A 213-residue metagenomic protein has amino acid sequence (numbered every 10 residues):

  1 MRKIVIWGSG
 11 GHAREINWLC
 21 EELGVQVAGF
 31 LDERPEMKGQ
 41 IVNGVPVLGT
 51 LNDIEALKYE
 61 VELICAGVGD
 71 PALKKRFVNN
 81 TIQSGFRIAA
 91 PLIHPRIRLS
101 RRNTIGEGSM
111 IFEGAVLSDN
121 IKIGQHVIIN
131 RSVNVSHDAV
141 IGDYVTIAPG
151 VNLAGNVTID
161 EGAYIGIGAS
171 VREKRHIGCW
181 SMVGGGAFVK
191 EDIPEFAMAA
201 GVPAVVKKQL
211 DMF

Functional and structural regions predicted by a protein language model:
M1-K3, L210-F213: Short, Lys/Arg-enriched, disordered terminal segments
M1-K58: Hydrophobic, well-ordered beta-alpha structural blocks that scaffold small-molecule cofactor pockets
R2-V5, V27-A28, E62-I64, I88 (+1 more regions): Short active-site oxyanion
S9, D32-E33, G69, H94 (+1 more regions): Cofactor-binding loop segments of dinucleotide-utilizing enzymes, especially the Rossmann-like FAD- and NAD(P)+-binding
H12, L73, V189: Short phosphate-engaging motifs
N17-L19, R76-N80, I123, P194-E195 (+1 more regions): Short amphipathic alpha-helical segments
E36-R98: Phosphate-bearing ligand-interacting subdomains that bind or position ATP/ADP/UDP/GDP/NAD(P) or nucleotide-linked
P91-A200, A204-K207: Structural signal for interior beta-strand "rungs" in well-ordered beta-sheet cores of soluble enzyme domains
